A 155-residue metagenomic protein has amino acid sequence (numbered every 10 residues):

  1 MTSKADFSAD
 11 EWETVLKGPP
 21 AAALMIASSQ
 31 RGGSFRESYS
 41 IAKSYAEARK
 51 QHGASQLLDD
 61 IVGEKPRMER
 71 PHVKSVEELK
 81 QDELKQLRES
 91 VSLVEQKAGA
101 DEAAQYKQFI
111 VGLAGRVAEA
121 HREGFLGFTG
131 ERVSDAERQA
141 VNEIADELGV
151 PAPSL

Functional and structural regions predicted by a protein language model:
M1-L155: Small-residue-enriched hydrophobic alpha-helices in membranes
